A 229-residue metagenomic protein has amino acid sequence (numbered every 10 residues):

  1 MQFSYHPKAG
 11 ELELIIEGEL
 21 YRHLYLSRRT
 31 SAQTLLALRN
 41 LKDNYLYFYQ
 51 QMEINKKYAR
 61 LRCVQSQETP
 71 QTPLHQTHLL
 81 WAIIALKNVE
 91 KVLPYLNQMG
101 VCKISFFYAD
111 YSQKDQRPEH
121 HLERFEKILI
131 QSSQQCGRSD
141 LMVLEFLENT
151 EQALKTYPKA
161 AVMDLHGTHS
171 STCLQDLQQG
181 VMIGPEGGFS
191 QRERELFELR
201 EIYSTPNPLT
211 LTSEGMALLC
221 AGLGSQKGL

Functional and structural regions predicted by a protein language model:
M1-E68: N-terminal positively charged helical leader segments and presequences
G10-L12, E148-K155, T168-S170, T210-T212: A short acidic, often aromatic-flanked loop/helix-cap motif at beta-alpha or helix-coil junctions that lines enzyme
G18, L41, I83, L147 (+2 more regions): Fold-independent oxyanion-binding glycine-rich loops and adjacent beta-strand/coil segments at enzyme active sites
K56, T72-Q76, Q178: Short connector loops at helix/strand junctions that flank enzyme active sites, especially segments positioning acidic
P70-K159: RNA substrate-binding interface of SAM-dependent RNA methyltransferases
A160-E195, R200-P206: Active-site/ligand-binding-proximal alpha/beta "capping" segment
Q191-L229: Structured adenosyl-cofactor binding patch, chiefly the S-adenosyl-L-methionine
